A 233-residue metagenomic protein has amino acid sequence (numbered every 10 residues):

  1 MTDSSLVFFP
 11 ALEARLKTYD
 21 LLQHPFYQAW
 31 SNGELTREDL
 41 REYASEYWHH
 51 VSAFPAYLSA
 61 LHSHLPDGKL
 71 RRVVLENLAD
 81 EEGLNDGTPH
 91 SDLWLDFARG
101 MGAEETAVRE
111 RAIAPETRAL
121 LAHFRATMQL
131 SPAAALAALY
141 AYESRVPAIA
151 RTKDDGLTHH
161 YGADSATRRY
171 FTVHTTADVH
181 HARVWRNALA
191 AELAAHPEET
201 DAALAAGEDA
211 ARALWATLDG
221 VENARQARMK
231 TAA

Functional and structural regions predicted by a protein language model:
T2-A233: Non-heme di-metal
